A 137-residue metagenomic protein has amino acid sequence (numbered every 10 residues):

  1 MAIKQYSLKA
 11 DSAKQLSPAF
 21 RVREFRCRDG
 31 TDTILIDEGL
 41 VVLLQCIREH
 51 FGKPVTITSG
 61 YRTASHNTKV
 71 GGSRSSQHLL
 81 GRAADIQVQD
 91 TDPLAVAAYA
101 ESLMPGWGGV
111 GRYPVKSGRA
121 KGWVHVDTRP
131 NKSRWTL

Functional and structural regions predicted by a protein language model:
M1-H50, R119, P130-L137: Extracytoplasmic cell-surface/polysaccharide-interacting catalytic and binding patches
S12, F20, S65, V70 (+2 more regions): Solvent-exposed, flexible loop/coil residues
R28-G30, V55-Y61, V96-Y99: N-terminal start-of-chain detector that recognizes signal peptides and the immediate post-cleavage beginning
L35-D37, R62-N67, V88-D90, E101-M104: A short linear-motif detector with a strong N-terminal bias
I36-L43, K53, H66, R82 (+2 more regions): Amphipathic alpha-helical interface surfaces
V41-G71: Extended, low-complexity, intrinsically disordered C-terminal regulatory tails of eukaryotic serine/threonine kinases
S75, L79-A84, V88-L137: Catalytic cores and adjacent binding grooves of peptidoglycan-active enzymes
